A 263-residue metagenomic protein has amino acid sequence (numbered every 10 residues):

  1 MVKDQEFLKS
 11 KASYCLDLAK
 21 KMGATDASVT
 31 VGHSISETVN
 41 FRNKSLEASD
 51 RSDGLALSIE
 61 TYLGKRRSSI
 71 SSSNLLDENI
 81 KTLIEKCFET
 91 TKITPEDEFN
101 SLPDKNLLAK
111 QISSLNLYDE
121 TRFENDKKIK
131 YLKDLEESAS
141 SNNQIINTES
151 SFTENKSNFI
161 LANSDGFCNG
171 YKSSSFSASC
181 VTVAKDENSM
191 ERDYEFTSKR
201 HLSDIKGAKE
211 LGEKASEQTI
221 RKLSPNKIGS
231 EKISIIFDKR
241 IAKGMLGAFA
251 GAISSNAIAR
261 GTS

Functional and structural regions predicted by a protein language model:
M1-S263: Active-site bordering "gate/hinge" segments that shape substrate access to catalytic or cofactor-binding pockets
